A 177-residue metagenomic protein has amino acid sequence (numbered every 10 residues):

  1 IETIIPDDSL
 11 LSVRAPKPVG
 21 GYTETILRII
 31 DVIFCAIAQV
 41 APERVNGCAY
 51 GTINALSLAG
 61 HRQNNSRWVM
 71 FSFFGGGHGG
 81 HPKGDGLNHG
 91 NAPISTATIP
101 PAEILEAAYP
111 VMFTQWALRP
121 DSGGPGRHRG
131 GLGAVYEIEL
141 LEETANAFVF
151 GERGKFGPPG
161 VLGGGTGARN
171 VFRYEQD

Functional and structural regions predicted by a protein language model:
I1-D177: Glycine/proline-enriched, intrinsically flexible loops and inter-domain linkers
